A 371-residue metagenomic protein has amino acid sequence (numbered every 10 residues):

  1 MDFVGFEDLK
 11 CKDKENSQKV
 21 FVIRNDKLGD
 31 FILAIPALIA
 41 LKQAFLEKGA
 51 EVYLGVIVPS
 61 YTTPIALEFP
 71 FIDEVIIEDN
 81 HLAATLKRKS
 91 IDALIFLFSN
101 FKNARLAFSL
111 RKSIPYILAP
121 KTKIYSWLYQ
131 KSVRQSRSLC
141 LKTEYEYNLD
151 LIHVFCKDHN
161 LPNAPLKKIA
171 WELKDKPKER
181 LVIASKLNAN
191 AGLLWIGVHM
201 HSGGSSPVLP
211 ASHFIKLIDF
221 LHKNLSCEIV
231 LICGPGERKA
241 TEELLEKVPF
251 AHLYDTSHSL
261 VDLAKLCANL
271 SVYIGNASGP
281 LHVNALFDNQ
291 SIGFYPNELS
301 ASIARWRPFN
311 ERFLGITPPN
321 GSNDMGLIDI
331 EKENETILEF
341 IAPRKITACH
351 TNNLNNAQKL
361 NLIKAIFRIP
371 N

Functional and structural regions predicted by a protein language model:
M1-N371: Catalytic machinery of carbohydrate-active enzymes, primarily nucleotide-sugar-dependent glycosyltransferases
